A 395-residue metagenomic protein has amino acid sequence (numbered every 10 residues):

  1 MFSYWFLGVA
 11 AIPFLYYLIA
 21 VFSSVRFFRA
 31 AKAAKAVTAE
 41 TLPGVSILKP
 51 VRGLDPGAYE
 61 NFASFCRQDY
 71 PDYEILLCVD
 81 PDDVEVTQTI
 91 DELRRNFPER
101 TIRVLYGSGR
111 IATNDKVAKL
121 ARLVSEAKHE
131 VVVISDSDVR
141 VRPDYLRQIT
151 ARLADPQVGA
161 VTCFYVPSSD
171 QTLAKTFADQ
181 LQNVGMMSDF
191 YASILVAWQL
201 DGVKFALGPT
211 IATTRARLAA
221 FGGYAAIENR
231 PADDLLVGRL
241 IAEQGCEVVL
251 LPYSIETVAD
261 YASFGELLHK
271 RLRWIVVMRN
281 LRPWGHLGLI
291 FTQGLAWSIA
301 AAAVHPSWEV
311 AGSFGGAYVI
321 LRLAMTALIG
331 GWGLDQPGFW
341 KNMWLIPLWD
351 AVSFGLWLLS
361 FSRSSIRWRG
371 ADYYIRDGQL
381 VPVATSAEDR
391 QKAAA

Functional and structural regions predicted by a protein language model:
M1-T41, Q180-N183, V196, T326: N-terminal membrane-anchoring/stem segments of glycan-assembly enzymes
Y4, I12, F22-S23, G288-S365: Membrane-embedded multi-pass helical conduit in multi-pass membrane proteins, especially envelope-biosynthetic
P43-S46, E74, L236: Cell-envelope/extracellular polymer assembly enzymes that use nucleotide-activated donors
F62-I111: Acidic donor-binding segment of Leloir-type glycosyltransferases
V84, D136-R152: Acidic donor-binding/catalytic loop of UDP-sugar-dependent glycosyltransferases, especially processive GT2
E92-H129, Q148-A225, L268-H269, I275 (+2 more regions): Long helical/loop segments within the catalytic core of UDP-sugar-dependent glycosyltransferases, especially the large
L120, H129-R140: Short beta-strand-to-loop acidic/aromatic patch adjacent to the donor-nucleotide binding site
G159, N229, L235-T257: Catalytic donor-sugar/metal-binding loop of nucleotide-sugar-dependent glycosyltransferases
